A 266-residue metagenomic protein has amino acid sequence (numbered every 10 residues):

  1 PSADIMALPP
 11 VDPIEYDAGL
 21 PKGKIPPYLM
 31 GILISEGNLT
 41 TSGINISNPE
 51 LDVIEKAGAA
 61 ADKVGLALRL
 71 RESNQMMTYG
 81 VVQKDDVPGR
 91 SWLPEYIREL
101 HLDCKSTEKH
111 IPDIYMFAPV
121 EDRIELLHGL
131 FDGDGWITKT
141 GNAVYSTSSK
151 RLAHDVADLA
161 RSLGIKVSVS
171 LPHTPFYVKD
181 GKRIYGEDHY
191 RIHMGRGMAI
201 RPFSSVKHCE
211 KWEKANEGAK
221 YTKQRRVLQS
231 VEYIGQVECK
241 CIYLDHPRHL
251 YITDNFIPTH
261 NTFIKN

Functional and structural regions predicted by a protein language model:
P1-F176, Y221-T262: Intein-associated homing endonuclease modules of the LAGLIDADG/DOD-type, together with closely related HINT-family
S149-K150, R196-M198: Helix N-cap motif at beta-to-alpha junctions
H154, S170-M194: Beta-rich nucleic-acid/ligand-interaction surfaces
G197-N216: Long beta-strand-rich cores associated with HINT superfamily self-processing modules
I264-N266: Motif I (Walker A/P-loop) of helicase-class P-loop NTPases
